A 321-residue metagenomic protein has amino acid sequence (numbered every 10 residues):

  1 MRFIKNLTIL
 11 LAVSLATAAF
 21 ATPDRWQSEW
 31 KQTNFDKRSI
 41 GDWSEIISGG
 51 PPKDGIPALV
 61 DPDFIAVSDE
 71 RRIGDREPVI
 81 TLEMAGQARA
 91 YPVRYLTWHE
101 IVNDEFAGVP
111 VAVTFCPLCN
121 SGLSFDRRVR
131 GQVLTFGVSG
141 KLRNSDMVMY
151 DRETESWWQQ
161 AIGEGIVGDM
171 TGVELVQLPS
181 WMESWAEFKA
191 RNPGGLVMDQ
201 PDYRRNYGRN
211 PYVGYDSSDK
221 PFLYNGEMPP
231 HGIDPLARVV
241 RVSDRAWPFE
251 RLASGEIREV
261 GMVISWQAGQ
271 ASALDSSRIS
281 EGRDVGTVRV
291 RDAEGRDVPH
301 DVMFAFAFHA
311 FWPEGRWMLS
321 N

Functional and structural regions predicted by a protein language model:
M1-T8: Bacterial N-terminal signal peptides that target proteins for export
T8-A16: Bacterial N-terminal signal peptides
F20-N321: Mid-to-C-terminal functional-domain signal that highlights helix-capping/loop sites within ligand-binding modules
